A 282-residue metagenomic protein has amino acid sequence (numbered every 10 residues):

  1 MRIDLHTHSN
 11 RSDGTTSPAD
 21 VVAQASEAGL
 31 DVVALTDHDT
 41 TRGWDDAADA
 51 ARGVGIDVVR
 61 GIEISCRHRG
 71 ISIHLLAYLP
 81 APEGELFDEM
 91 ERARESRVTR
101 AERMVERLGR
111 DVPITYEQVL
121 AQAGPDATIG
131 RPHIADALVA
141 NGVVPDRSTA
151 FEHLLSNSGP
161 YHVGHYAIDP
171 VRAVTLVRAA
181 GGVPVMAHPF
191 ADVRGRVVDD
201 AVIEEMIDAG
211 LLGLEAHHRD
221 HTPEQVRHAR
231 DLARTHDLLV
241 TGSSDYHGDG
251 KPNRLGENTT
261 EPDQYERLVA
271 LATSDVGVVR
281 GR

Functional and structural regions predicted by a protein language model:
M1-I71, L155-S156, I168, V174-T175 (+3 more regions): An N-terminally biased module of ancient metal coordination in phosphate/nucleic-acid-related enzymes
A50-I207, T259, D263-R282: Extended substrate/RNA-proximal surfaces in nucleic-acid metabolism proteins
L255: Short clusters of hydrophobic/aromatic residues that line enzyme substrate/ligand-binding pockets
